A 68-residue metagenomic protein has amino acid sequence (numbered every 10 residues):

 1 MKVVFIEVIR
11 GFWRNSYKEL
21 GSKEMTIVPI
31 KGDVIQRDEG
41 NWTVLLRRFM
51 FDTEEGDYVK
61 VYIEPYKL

Functional and structural regions predicted by a protein language model:
M1-K18: Short, basic/aromatic beta-hairpin or loop at an interaction surface
K18-E24: Short alpha-helix capping/helix-loop boundary micro-motifs
V28-P29: Short, well-ordered loop/turn sites that connect or cap secondary structure elements
G40-M50: Short beta-strand-centered aromatic/proline hotspots
F51-I63: Short, solvent-exposed secondary-structure boundary/capping segments
Y66-L68: Short acidic DE-rich linear segments
